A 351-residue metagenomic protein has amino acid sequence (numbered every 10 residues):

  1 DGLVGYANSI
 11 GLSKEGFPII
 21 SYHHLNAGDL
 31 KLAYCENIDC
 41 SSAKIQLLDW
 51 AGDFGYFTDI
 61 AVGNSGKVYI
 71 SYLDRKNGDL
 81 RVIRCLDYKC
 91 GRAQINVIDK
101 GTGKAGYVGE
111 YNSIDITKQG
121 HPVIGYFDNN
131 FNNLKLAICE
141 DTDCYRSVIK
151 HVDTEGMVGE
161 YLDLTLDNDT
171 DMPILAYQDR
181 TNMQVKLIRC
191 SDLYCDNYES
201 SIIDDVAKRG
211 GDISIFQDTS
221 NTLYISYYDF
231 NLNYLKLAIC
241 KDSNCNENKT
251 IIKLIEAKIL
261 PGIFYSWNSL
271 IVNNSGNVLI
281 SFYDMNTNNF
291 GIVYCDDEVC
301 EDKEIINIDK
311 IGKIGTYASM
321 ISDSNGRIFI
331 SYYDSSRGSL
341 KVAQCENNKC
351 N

Functional and structural regions predicted by a protein language model:
D1-N351: Extracellular, repeat-based ectodomains that mediate carbohydrate processing or recognition
